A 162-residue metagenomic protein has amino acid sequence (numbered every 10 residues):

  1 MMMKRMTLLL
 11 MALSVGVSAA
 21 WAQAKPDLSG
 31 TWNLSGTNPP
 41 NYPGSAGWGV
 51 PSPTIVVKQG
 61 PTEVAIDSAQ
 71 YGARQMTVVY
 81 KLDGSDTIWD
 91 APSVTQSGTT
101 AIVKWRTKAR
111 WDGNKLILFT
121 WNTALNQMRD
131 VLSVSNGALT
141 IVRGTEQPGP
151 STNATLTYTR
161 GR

Functional and structural regions predicted by a protein language model:
M1-L10: Bacterial N-terminal signal peptides that target proteins for export
L13-S14: Repetitive helical segments and hydrophobic/amphipathic motifs
V17-A22: Sec/Tat signal peptide C-region and signal peptidase I cleavage site
Q23-R162: Hydrophobic small-molecule pocket/channel-lining residues, especially in calycin-type beta-barrels
